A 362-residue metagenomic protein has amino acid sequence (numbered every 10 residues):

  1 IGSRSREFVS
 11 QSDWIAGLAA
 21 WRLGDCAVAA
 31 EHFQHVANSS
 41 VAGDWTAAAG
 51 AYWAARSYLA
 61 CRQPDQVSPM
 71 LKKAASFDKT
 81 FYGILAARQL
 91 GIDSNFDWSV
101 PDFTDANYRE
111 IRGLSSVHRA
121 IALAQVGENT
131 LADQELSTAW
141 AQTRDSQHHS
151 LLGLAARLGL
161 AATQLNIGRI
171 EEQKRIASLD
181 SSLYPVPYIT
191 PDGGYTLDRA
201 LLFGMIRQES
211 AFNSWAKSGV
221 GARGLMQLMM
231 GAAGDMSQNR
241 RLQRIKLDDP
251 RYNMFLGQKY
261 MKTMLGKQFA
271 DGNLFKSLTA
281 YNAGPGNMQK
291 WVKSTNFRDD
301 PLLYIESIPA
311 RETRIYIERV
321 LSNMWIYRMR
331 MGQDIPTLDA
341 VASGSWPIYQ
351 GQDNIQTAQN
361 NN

Functional and structural regions predicted by a protein language model:
I1-G2, V28-N38, G91-D105, E128-L136: Repeat-mediated protein-protein interaction surfaces in helical alpha-solenoids
I1-W14, A19-V28, A42-T46, C61-Q66 (+4 more regions): Catalytic glycan-binding domains that act on GlcNAc-containing polysaccharides
G2-V9, P101-L114: TPR-adjacent "capping" and linker segments in tetratricopeptide-repeat scaffold/adaptor proteins
S10-W14, A48, Y52, G113-H118: Alpha-helical tetratricopeptide repeat
G43, D78-K79: Short inter-helical turns and helix N-cap capping residues of alpha-solenoid HEAT/ARM repeat scaffolds
A55: Cationic-aromatic interfacial patches
K79-D97: Long, contiguous interaction/recruitment modules in multidomain scaffold/adaptor proteins
S115-L131, E135-T138: Alpha-helical segment of the N-proximal tetratricopeptide repeat
